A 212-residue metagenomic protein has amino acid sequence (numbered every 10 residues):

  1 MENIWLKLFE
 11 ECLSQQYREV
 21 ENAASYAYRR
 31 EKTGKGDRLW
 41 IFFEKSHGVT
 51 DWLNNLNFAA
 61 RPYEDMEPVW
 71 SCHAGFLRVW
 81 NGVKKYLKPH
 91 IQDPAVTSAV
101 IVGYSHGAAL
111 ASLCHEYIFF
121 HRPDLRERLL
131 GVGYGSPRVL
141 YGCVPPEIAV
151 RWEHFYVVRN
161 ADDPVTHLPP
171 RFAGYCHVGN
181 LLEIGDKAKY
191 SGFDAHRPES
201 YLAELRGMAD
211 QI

Functional and structural regions predicted by a protein language model:
M1-V102, H106-I212: Non-catalytic, mobile gating and regulatory segments of ester bond hydrolases
